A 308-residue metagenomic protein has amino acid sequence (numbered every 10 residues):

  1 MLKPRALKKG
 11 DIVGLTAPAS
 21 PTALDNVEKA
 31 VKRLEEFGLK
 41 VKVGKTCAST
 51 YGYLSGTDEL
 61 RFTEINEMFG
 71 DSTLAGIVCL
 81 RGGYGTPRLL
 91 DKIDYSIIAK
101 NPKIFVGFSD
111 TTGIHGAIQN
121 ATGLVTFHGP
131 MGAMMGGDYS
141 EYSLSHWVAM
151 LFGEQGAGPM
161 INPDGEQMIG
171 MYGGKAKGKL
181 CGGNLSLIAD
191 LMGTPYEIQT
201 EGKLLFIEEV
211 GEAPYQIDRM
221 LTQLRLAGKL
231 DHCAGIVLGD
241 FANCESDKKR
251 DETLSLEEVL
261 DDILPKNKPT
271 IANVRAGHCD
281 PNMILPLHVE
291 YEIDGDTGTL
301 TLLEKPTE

Functional and structural regions predicted by a protein language model:
M1-T73: ATP/NTP phosphate-donor binding region
L15, I77, D110, I188 (+2 more regions): Buried hydrophobic positions in well-ordered alpha/beta secondary-structure cores of metabolic enzymes
T73, A99-I104, T122-L124, C233-A234 (+1 more regions): A short helix->loop->beta-strand "cap" motif at the edges of active sites that frequently abuts
V78-P87: N-terminal glycine-rich "phosphate-gripper" loop used for MgATP/nucleotide binding and carboxylate activation
I93-A117, V125-M131, L264: Short, acidic/small-residue loops that bind anionic groups at enzyme active sites
G123-A189: Conserved anion/nucleotide-ligand pocket segment
Q199-S255: Internal helical hairpin/lid segments
D240-E308: ATP/nucleoside-binding phosphotransfer catalytic cores, i.e., glycine-rich phosphate-binding loops
